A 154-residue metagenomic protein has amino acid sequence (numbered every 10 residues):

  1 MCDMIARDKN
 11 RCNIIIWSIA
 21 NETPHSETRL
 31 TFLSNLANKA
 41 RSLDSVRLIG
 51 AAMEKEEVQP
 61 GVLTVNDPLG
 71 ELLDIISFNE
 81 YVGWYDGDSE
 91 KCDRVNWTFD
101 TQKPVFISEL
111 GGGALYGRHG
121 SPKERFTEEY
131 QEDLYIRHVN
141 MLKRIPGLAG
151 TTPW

Functional and structural regions predicted by a protein language model:
M1-W154: Substrate-binding/catalytic cleft of secreted carbohydrate-active enzymes, primarily glycoside hydrolases
